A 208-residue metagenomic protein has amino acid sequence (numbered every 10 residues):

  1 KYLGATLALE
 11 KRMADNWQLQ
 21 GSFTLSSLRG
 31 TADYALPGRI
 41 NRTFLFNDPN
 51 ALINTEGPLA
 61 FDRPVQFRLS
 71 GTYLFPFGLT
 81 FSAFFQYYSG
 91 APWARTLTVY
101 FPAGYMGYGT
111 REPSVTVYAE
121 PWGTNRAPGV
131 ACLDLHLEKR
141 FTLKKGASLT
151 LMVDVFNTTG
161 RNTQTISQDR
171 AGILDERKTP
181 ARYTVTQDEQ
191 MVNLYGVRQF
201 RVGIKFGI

Functional and structural regions predicted by a protein language model:
K1, G57-P64, G123-V130, L194-G196: Short sequence motifs at beta-strands and strand-loop junctions characteristic of Gram-negative outer-membrane
K1-Y88, P92: Gram-negative outer-membrane beta-barrel transporters
R42-L52, T110-E120, P180-V185: Flexible, solvent-exposed coil segments and beta strand-coil junctions, predominantly the extracellular/periplasmic
L52-P58, E120-T124, Q187-M191: Extracellular loop and loop/strand-boundary signature of outer-membrane beta-barrel proteins
G78-P113, R126-I208: C-terminal beta-signal and adjacent terminal beta-strands/loops of Gram-negative outer-membrane beta-barrel proteins
